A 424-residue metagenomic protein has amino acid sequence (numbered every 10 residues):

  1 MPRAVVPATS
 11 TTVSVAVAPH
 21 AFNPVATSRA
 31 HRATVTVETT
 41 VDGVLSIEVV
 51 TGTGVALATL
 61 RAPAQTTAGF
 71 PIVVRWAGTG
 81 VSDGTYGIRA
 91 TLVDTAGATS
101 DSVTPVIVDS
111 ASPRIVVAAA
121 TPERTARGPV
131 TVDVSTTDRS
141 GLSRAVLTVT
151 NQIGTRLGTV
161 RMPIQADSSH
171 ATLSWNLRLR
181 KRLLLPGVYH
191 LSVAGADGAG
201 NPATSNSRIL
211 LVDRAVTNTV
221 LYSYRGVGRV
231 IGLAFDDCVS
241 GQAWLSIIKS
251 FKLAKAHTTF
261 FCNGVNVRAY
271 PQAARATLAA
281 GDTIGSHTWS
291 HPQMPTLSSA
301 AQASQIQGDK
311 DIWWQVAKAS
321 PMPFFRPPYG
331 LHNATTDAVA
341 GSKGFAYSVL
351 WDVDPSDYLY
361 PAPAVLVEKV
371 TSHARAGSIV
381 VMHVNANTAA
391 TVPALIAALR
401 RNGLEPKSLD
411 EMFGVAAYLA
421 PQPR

Functional and structural regions predicted by a protein language model:
P2-A16, S102-P113, S207-V216: Flexible, low-complexity linkers/stalks enriched in Thr/Pro that connect modular domains
R29-V35, G128-V132: Structural beta-strand segments of beta-rich domains
V35-G43, T51, D94, D109 (+3 more regions): Extracellular acidic, Ser/Thr/Pro-rich low-complexity tracts
A56-V81, R156-L183: Glycine-centered tight-turn motifs at strand-turn-strand junctions
L211-L297, A301, Q305-Q315, P321-M322 (+1 more regions): Active-site beta->alpha N-cap acidic-glycine motif
A215-G226, L253-A254, V267-R268, N387-R424: C-terminal domain-boundary segment and adjacent tail
L331-H373, L404-A416: His/Asp/Glu-enriched short active-site or ligand-binding loop at hydrolase and phosphoryl-transfer sites
